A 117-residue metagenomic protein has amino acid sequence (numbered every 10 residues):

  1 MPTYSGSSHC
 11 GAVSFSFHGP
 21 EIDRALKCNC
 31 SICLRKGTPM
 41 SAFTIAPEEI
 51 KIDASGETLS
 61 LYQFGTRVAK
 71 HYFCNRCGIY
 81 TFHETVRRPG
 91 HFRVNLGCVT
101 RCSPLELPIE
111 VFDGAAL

Functional and structural regions predicted by a protein language model:
M1-L117: A short Gly-Trp-Pro
